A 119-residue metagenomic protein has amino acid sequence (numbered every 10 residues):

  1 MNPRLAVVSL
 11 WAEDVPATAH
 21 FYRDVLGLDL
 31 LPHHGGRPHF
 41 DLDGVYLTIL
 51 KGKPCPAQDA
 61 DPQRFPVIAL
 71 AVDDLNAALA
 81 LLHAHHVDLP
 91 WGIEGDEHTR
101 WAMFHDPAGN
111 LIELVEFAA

Functional and structural regions predicted by a protein language model:
M1-A19, Y46, P66-L70, A118-A119: N-terminal beta-strand motif that seeds the catalytic metal site of vicinal oxygen chelate
P16-V25, A102, L111: Conserved active-site alpha-helix within GNAT-family acetyltransferase domains
F21, N76-L81: Short amphipathic alpha-helices within nucleic acid-binding modules
D24-L31, V87-D88: Conserved acetyl-CoA-binding loop of GNAT-fold acetyltransferases
D29-P62, L111-F117: Conserved short beta-strand elements that form part of the metal-binding/catalytic scaffold of enzyme active sites
P38, P66, H98-A102: Short beta-strand micro-motifs in enzyme catalytic cores
L79, H83-A119: Vicinal oxygen chelate
